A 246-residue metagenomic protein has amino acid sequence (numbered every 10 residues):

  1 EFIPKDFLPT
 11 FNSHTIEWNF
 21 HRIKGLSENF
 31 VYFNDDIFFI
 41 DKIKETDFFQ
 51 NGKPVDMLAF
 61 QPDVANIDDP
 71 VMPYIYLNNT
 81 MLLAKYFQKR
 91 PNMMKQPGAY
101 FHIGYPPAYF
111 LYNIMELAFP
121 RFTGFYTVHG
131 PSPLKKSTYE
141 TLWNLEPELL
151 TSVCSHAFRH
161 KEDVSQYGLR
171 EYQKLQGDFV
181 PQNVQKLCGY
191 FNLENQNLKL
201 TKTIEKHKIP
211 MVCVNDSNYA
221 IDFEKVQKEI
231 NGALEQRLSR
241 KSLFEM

Functional and structural regions predicted by a protein language model:
E1-D6, D41-D68: Short, flexible helix-coil linker/hinge segments at the edges of structured domains or between repeats
E1-E28: Active-site-proximal specificity loops/subdomain of glycosyltransferases
I3-P4, F38-K42, D47-Q50, F110-N113 (+3 more regions): Short catalytic/ligand-binding loop motif for oxyanion handling, primarily in non-cytosolic enzymes, centered on
P9-S13, I23, M72-Y76, A157-S165: Aromatic-acidic/polar surface patches that form glycan- and anion
S27-I40: Short beta-strand-to-loop acidic/aromatic patch adjacent to the donor-nucleotide binding site
V55-C154: Long, charge-rich alpha-helical interaction segments
K135-M246: Long, low-complexity C-terminal extensions of enzymes
